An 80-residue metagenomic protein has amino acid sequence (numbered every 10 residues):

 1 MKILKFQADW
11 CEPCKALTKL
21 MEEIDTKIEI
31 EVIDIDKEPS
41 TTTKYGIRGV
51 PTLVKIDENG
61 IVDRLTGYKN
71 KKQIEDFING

Functional and structural regions predicted by a protein language model:
M1, K27, P51: Alpha/beta-hydrolase fold active-site loops
M1-I24: Local sequence-structure signature of Cys/Sec-based thiol-disulfide redox active-site neighborhoods
F6, D25-S40: Thiol-based oxidoreductase modules, predominantly thioredoxin-like and allied folds used for disulfide exchange
E12, K37-S40, K69-K72: Short alpha-helical
T26, R48, G60: Structured loop/turn residues at beta-strand edges in well-structured enzyme cores
T41-Y45, F77: CheY-like receiver
Y45-V54: Structural micro-motif
D57-G80: Non-catalytic, surface beta->alpha helical segment in thiol-disulfide oxidoreductase systems
